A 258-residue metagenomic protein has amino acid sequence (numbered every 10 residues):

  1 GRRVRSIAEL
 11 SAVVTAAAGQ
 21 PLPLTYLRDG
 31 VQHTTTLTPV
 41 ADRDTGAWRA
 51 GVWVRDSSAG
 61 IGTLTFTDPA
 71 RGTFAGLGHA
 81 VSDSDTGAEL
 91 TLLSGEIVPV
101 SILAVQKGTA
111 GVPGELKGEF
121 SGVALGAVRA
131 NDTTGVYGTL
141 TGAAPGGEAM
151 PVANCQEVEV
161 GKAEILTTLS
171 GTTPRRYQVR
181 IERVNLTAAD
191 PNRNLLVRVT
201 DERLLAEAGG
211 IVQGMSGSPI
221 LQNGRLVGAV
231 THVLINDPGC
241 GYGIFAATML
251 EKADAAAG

Functional and structural regions predicted by a protein language model:
G1-A8, I220-N223, V227-G228: Conserved PDZ fold ligand-binding element
R3-V13, H33-T34, P174-R176, N236-C240: Short, Lys/Arg- and Gly-enriched loop/turn segments at beta-strand edges
V4, S11-A18, D68, T167-L169 (+1 more regions): Sec/Tat-exported extracytoplasmic proteins
E9-G51: PDZ-domain C-terminal substructure recognizer with occasional recognition of PDZ-binding tails
A41-G209, Q213, Q222-N223, T231 (+1 more regions): Serine endopeptidase catalytic core focused on the charge-relay Asp
M215-G217: Short loop/turn microsegments at loop-to-beta-strand junctions
A257-G258: Short, solvent-exposed mixed-charge patches
